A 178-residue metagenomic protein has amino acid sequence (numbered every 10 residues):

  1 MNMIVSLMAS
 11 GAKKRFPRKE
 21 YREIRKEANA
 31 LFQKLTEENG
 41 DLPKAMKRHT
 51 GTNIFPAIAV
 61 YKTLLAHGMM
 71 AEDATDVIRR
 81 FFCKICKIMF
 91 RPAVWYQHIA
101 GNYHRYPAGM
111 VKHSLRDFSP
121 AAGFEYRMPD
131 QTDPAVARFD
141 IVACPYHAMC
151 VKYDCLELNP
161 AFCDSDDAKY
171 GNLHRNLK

Functional and structural regions predicted by a protein language model:
M1-L64: N-terminal, charged low-complexity regulatory/assembly segments
K47-R48, Y153-C155: Short, contiguous strand/loop micro-motifs
T52, P56-I58, T63-Y153: Amphipathic interaction/junction segments at domain boundaries or subunit interfaces
A59, S165-N172: Amphipathic alpha-helical segments that form well-ordered structural scaffolds and often line/cohere around active
D154-A168: Low-complexity, glycine/alanine/valine/leucine- and proline-rich hydrophobic stretches
H174-K178: Low-complexity, intrinsically disordered Gly/Pro/Thr-rich segments
